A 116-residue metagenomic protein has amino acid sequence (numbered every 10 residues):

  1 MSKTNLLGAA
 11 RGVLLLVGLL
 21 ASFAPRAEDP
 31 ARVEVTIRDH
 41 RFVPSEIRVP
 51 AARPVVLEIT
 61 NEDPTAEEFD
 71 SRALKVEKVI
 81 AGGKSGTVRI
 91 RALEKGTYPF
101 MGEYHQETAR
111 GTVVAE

Functional and structural regions predicted by a protein language model:
M1-G8: N-terminal secretory signal peptides that target proteins for export/translocation
A10-S22: Bacterial N-terminal signal peptides
P25-E34, I80-E116: Extracellular/periplasmic metallocenter environments
D29-A52: N-terminal edge beta-strand
S45-I47, K75-V79: Beta-strand-rich interaction surfaces with strong enrichment in secreted/lumenal proteins
V55, T65-E67, A109-G111: Short beta-strand/loop motifs in extracellular/secreted proteins, especially within beta-sandwich accessory domains
I59-N61: Asparagine-centered strand-capping/turn motif at beta-strand->loop junctions
E67-A73: Change to "...patches in solvent-exposed regions of secreted, membrane-anchored, or virion-exposed structural
